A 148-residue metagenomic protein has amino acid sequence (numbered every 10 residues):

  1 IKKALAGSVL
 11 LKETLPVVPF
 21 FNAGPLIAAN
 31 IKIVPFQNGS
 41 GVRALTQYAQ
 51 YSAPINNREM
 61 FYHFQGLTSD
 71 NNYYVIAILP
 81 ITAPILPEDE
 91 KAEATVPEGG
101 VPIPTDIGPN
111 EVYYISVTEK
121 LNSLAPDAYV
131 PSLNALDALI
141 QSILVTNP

Functional and structural regions predicted by a protein language model:
I1-I31, T105-V112, V117, N122 (+1 more regions): Low-complexity, serine/threonine/proline-enriched polar segments
A6-N72, I78-E90: Signature of long, low-cysteine stretches enriched in small and polar/charged residues
Y74-V75, P131: Aromatic-residue detector
I81-P148: Surface-exposed amphipathic alpha-helical segments
